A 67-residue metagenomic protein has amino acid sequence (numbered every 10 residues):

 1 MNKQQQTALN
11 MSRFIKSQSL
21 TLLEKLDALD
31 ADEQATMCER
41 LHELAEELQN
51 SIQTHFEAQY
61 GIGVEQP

Functional and structural regions predicted by a protein language model:
K3, M11-E65: Short, charge-rich amphipathic interface segments used for partner binding and complex assembly
